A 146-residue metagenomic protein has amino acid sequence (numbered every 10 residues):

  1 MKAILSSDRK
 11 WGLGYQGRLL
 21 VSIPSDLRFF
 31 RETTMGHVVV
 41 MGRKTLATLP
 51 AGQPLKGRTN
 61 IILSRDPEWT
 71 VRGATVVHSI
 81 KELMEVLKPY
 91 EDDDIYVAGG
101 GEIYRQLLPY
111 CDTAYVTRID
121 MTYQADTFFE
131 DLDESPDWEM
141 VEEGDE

Functional and structural regions predicted by a protein language model:
M1-E146: Enzymes that bind and transform nitrogen-containing heteroaromatic metabolites
